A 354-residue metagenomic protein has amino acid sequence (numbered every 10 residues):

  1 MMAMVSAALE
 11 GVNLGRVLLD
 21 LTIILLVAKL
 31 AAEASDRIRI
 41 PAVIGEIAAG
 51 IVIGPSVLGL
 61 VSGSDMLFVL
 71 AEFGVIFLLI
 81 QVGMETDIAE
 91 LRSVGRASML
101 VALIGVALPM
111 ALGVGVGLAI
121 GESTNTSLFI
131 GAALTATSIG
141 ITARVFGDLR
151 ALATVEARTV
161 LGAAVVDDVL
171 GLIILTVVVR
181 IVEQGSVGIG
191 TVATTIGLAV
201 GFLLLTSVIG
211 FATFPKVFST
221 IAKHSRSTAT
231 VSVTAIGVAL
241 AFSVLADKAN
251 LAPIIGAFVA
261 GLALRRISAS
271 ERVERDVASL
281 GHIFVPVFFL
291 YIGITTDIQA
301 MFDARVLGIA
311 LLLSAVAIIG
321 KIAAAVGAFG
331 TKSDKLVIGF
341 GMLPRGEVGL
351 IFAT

Functional and structural regions predicted by a protein language model:
M1-T354: Transmembrane helical cores of multi-pass secondary ion antiporters/exchangers
